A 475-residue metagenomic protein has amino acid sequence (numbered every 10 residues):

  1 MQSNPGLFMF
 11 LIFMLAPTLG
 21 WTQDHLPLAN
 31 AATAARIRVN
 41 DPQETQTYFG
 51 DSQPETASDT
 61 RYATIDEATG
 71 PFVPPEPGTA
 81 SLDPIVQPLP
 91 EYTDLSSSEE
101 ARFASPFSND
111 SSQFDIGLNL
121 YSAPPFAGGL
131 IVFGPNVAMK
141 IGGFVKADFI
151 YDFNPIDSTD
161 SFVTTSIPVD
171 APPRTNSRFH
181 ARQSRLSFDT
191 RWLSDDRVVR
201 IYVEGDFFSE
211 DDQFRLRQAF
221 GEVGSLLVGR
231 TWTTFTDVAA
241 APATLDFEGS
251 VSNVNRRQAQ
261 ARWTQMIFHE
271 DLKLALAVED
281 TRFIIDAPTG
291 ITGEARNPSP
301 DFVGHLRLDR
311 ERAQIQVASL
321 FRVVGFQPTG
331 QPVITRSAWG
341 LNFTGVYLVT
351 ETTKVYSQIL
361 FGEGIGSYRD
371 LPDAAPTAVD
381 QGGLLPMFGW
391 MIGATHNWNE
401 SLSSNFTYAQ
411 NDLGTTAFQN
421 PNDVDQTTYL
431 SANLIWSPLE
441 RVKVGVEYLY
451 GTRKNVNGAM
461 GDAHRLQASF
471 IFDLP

Functional and structural regions predicted by a protein language model:
M1-F8: Bacterial N-terminal signal peptides that target proteins for export
M9-T18: Bacterial N-terminal signal peptides
G20-F153: N-terminal periplasmic/intermembrane-space "pro-region" immediately following the signal or transit peptide
L118, F133, N176-R178, E210-Q213 (+6 more regions): Replace "Gram-negative outer membrane beta-barrel proteins" with "bacterial and organellar outer membrane beta-barrel
L130-S161, V169-I284, R296-S299, V303-Q314 (+2 more regions): Outer membrane beta-barrel
I150-D152, L193, D206-E210, F235-D237 (+7 more regions): Sequence/structural signature of outer-membrane beta-barrel proteins
L308-V424: Detector for outer-membrane/organellar transmembrane beta-barrel domains, recognizing the amphipathic beta-strand
W436-P438, G461-P475: Outer-membrane beta-barrel "beta-signal"
